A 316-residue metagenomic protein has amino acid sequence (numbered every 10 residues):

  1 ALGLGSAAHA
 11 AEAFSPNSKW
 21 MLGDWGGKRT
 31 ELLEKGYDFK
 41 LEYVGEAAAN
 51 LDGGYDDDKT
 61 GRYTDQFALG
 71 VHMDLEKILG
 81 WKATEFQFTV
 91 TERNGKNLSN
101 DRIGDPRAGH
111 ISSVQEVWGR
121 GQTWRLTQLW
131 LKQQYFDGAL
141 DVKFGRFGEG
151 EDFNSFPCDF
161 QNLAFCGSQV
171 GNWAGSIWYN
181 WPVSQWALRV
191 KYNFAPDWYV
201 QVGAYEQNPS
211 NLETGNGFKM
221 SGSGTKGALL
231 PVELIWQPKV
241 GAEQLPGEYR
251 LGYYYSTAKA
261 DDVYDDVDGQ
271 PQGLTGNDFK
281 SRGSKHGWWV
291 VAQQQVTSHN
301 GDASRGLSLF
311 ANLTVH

Functional and structural regions predicted by a protein language model:
G3-Y37, G148-P157, N162, A242 (+1 more regions): Outer-membrane beta-barrel biogenesis signature
P16, L22-F39, D74-F86, F136-A139 (+3 more regions): Short loop/turn motifs that connect adjacent beta-strands in outer-membrane beta-barrel proteins
M21, K35, A49, G61-F67 (+4 more regions): Residues that define the transmembrane beta-barrel architecture of outer-membrane proteins
F39-A47, F86-E92, V142-R146, V202-E206 (+2 more regions): Transmembrane beta-barrel strands of outer-membrane/channel proteins
L41, L69-M73, Q128-Q133, L188-Y192 (+2 more regions): Residues on the lipid-exposed face of transmembrane beta-strands in outer-membrane beta-barrel proteins
A49-D65, L79-Q128, S221-G222: Surface-exposed loop and membrane-interface regions of Gram-negative outer-membrane beta-barrel proteins
S99-W130, D137-L230: Surface-exposed coil loops of outer-membrane beta-barrel proteins
K239-H316: Long, well-ordered mid-to-C-terminal structural blocks that present hydrophobic/aromatic surfaces
